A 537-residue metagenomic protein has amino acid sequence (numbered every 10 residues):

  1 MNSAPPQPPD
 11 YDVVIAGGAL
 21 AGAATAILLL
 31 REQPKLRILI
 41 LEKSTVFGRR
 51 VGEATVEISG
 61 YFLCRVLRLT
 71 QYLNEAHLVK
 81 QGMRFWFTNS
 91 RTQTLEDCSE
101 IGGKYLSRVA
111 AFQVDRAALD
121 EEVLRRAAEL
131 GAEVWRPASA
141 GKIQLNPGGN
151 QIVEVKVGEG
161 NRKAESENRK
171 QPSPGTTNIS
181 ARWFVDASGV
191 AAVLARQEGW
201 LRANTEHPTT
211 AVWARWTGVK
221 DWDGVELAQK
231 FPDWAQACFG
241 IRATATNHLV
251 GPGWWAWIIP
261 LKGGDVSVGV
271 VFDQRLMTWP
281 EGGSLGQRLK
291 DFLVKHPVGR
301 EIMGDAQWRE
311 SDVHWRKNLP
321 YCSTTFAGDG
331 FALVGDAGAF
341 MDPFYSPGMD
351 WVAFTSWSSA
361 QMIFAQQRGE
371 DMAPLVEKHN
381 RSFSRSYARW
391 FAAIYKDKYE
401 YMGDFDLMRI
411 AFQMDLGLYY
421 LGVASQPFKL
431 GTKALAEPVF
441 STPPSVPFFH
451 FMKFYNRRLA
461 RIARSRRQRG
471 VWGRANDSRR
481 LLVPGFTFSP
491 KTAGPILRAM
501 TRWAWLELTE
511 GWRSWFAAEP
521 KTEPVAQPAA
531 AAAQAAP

Functional and structural regions predicted by a protein language model:
P5-A21, L39: Beta1/beta-strand and adjacent pyrophosphate-binding region of the FAD-binding site in flavoprotein oxidoreductases
A16, L28-E53: Glycine-rich FAD pyrophosphate-binding loop
G48-Q93: N-terminal FAD cofactor-binding segment of flavoenzymes
A76, P252-W254, P260, Q274-Y395: FAD/FMN-dependent oxidoreductases across multiple families
T94-V114, I152-K156, V271-R275: Helix-loop-beta segment of a Rossmann-like dinucleotide-binding subdomain
K104-R125, T278-G283: Short beta-strand to alpha-helix junction loop
R126-G299, S356: Predominantly flavin-linked oxidoreductase catalytic cores and closely associated redox partners
M362-A533, P537: C-terminal helical "tail/cap" subdomain of flavin- and related membrane-associated enzymes
